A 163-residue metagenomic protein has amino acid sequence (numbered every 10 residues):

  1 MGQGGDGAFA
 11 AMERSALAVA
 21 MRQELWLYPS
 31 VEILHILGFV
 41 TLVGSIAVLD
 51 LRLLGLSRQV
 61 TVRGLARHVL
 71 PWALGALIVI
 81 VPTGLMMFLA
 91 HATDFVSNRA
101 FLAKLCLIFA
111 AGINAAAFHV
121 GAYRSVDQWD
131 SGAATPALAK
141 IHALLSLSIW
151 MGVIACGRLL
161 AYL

Functional and structural regions predicted by a protein language model:
M1-L163: Polytopic transmembrane helical bundles with strong interfacial aromatic enrichment
